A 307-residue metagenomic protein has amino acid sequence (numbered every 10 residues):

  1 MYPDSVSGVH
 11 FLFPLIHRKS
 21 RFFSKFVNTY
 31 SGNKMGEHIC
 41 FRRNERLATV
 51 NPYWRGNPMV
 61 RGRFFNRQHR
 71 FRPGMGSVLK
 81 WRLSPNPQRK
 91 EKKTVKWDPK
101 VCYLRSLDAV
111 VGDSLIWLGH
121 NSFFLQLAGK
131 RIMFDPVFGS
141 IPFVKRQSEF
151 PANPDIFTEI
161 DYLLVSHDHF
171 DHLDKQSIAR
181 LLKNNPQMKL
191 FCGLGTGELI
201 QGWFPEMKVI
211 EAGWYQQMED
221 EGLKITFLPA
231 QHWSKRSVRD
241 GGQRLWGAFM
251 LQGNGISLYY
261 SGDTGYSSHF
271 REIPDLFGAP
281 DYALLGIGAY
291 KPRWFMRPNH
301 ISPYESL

Functional and structural regions predicted by a protein language model:
Y2-S7, F11: Extreme N-terminal basic, low-complexity initiation segments that serve as generic localization/processing leaders
P3, L15-P142, A152-I156, L251-Y260 (+1 more regions): Metallo-beta-lactamase
K34, R42, N51-R70, Y162 (+3 more regions): Cap/insert and terminal regions of metallo-dependent hydrolase folds
G56, V144-C192, K208, G278-L284: Active-site metal-binding motif and surrounding structural segment of the metallo-beta-lactamase
R89-G112, C192-I256: Metallo-beta-lactamase
P136-G139, D168, G195, A230-H232 (+2 more regions): Active-site metal-binding loops of divalent metal-dependent hydrolases
G139-K145, S166-H169, R236-D240, Y259-D263 (+1 more regions): Short, flexible loop segments at the rims of nucleotide/cofactor-binding pockets, characterized by
S148-P151, G242-L245, P298-L307: Charged helix-capping and loop-helix junction motifs
